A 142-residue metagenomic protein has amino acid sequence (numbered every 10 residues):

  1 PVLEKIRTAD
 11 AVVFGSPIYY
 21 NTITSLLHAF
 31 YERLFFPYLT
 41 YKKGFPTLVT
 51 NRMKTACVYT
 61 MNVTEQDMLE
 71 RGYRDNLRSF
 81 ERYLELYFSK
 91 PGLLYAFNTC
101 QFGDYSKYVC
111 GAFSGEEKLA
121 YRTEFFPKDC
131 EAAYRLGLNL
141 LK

Functional and structural regions predicted by a protein language model:
P1-Y83, Y87: Helix-loop-strand module that forms the ligand-binding subsite of alpha/beta enzymes
R78-K142: Glycine-rich phosphate/pyrophosphate-binding loop and the adjoining helix
